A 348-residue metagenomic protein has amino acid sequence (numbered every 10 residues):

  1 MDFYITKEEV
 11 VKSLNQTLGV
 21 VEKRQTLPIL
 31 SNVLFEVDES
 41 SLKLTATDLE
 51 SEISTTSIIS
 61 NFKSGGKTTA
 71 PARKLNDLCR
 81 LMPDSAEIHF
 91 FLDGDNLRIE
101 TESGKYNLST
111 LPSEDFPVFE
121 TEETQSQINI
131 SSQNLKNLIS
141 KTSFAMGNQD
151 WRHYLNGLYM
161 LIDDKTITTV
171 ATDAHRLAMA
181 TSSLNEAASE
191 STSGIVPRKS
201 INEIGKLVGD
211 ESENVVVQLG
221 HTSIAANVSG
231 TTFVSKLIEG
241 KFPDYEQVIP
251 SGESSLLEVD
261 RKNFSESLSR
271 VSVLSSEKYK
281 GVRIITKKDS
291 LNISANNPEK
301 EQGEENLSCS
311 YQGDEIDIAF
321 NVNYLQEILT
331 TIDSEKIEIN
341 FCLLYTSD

Functional and structural regions predicted by a protein language model:
M1-S347: Structural preference for solvent-exposed beta-strand-turn elements and adjacent flexible terminal/loop segments within
